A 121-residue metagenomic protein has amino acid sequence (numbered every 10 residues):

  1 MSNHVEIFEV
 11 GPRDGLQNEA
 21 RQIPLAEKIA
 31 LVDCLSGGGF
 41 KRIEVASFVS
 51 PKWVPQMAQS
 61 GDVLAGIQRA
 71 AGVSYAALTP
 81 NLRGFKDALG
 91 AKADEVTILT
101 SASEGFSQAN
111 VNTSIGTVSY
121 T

Functional and structural regions predicted by a protein language model:
N3-E9, K28-A46, K52-A58: N-terminal glycine-rich anion-binding loops that anchor highly charged ligand groups
F8, D94-S103: Non-cysteine beta-strand/loop elements that form the S-adenosyl-L-methionine
V10-E27, V73-N81, S107-I115: Active-site mouth loops of central-metabolism enzymes
G15, L35, A88, V96: Conserved, mostly hydrophobic/aromatic
K41-L64, S101-T113: Glycine-rich, proline-tolerant flexible connector loops at the mouths of alpha/beta enzymes
L82-G90: Catalytic cores of alpha/beta
Y120-T121: Conserved small/polar residues in nucleotide/adenosyl-binding loops
